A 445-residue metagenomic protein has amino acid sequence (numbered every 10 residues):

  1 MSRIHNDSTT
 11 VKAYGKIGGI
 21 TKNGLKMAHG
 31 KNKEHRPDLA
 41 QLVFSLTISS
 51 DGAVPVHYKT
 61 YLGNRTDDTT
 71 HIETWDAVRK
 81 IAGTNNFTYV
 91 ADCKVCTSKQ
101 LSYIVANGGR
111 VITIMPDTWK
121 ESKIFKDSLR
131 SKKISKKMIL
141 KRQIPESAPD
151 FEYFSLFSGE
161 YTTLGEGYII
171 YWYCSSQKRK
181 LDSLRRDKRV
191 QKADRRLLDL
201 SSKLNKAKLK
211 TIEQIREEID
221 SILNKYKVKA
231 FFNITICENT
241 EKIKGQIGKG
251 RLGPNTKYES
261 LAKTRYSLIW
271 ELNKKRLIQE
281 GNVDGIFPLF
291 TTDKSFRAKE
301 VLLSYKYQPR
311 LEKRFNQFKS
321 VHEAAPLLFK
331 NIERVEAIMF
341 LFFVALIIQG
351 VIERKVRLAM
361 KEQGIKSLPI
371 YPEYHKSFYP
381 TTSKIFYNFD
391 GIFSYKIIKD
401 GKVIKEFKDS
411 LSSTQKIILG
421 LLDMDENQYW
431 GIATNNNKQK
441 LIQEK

Functional and structural regions predicted by a protein language model:
M1-K445: Anion-binding and metal-coordination hotspots
